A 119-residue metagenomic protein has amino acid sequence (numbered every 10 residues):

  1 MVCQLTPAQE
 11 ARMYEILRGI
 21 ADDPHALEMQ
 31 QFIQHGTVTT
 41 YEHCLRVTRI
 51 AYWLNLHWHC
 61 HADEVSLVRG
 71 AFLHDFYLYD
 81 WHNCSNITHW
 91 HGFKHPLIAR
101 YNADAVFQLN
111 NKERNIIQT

Functional and structural regions predicted by a protein language model:
M1-T119: Metal-dependent phosphohydrolase cores
